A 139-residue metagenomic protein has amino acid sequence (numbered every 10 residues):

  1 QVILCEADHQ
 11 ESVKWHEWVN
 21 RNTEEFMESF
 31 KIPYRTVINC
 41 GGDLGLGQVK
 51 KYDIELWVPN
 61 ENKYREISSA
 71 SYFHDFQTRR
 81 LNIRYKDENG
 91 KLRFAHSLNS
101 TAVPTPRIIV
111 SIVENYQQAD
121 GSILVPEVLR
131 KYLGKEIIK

Functional and structural regions predicted by a protein language model:
Q1-K139: TRNA-recognition modules of translation machinery and tRNA-sensing kinases, especially anticodon-binding
